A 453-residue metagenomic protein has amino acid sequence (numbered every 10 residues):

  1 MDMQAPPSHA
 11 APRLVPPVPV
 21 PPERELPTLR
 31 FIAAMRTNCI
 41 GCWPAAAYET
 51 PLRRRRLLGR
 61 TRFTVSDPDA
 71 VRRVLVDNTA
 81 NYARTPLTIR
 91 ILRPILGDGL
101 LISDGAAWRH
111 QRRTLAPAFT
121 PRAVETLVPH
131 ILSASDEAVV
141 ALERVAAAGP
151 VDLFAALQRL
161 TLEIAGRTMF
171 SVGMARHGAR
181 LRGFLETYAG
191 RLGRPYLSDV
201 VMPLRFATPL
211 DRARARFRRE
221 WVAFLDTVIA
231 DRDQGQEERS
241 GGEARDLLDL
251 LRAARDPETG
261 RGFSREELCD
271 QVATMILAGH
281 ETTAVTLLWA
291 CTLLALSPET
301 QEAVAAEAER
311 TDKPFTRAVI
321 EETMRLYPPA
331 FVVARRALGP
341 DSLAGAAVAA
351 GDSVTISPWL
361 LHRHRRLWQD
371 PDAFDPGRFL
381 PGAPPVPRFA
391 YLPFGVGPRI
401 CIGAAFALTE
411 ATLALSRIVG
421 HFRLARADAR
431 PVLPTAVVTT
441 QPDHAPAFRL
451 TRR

Functional and structural regions predicted by a protein language model:
D2-H110, E125, P129-V140, A175-R176 (+2 more regions): N-terminal membrane-proximal hinge/A-helix region immediately C-terminal to the signal-anchor transmembrane segment
D2-S8, P12, V18, S135-A138 (+4 more regions): Cytochrome P450 proximal C-terminal region
M3-V20, A83-I89, A107, A123-V285: Cytochrome P450 heme-thiolate monooxygenase catalytic core
R30-T50, R310-A344, R365: Conserved cytochrome P450 K-helix E-x-x-R motif and the immediately C-terminal K′/meander segment
G241-A244, A303-K313, L326-A346, L361 (+3 more regions): Cytochrome P450 fold signature focused on the C-terminal beta-domain
T282-Q301, A305-E307, A405-H421: Cytochrome P450 catalytic-core helices
I356-A383: Conserved cytochrome P450 K-helix/beta-meander segment immediately N-terminal to the heme-binding cysteine loop
